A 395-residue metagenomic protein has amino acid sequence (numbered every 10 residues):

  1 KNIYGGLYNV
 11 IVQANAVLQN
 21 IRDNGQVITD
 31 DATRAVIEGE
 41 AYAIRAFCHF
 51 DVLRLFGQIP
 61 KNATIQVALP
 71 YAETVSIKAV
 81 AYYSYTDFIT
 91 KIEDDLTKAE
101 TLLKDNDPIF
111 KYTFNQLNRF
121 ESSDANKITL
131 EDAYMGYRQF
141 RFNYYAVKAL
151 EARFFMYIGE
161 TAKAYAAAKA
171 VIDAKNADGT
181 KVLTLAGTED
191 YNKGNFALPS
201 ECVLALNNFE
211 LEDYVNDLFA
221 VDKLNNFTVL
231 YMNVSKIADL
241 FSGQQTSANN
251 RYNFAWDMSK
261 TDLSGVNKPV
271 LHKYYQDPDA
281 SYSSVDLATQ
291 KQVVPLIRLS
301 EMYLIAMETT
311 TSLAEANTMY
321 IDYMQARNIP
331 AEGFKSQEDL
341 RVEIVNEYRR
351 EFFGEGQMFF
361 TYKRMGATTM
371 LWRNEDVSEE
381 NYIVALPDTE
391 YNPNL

Functional and structural regions predicted by a protein language model:
K1-F56, K78-T86, L103, L287-V294 (+1 more regions): Conserved, well-structured interaction surfaces
M135-Y144, M156-V294, G366, I383-L386 (+1 more regions): Hydrophobic-face positions in mid-chain alpha helices that act as interaction patches
T289, V293, K335-L395: Long, intrinsically disordered, low-complexity segments
